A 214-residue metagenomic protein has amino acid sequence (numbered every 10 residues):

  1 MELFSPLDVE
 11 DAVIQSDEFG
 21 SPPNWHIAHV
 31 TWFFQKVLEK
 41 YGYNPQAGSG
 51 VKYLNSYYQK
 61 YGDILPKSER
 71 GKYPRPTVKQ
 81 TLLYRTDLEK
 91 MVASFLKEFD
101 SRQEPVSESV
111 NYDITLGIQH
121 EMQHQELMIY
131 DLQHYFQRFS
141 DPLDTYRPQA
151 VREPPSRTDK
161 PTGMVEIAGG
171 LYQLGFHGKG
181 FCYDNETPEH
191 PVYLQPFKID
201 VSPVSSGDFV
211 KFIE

Functional and structural regions predicted by a protein language model:
M1, L7, I14, S21-P23 (+2 more regions): Extended beta-strand/loop cores of jelly-roll/beta-sandwich
